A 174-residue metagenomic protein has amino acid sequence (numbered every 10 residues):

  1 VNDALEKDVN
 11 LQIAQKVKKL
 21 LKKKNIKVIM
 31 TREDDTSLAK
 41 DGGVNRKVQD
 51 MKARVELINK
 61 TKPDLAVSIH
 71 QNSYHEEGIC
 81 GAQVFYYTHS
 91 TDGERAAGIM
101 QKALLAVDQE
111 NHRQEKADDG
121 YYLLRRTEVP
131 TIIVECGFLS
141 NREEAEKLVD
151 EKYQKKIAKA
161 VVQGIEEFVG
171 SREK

Functional and structural regions predicted by a protein language model:
V1-A4, L38-A39, N45, Q49 (+3 more regions): Peptidoglycan cell-wall recognition and remodeling modules
V1-A96: Catalytic-core regions of hydrolytic enzymes
L11-K18, K52-V55, E94-Q101, Y121 (+3 more regions): Extracytoplasmic/secreted envelope proteins and their assembly/folding machinery, especially bacterial periplasmic
N25, G81, N111-H112, E128: A generic structural signal for alpha->beta connector loops
T61, S68, H75-E76, H112-K174: Active-site-adjacent mobile loop/cap segments within catalytic or ligand-binding domains
T91-A117: Active-site-adjacent substrate-binding region of metalloamidase/peptidase-like peptide-processing proteins
